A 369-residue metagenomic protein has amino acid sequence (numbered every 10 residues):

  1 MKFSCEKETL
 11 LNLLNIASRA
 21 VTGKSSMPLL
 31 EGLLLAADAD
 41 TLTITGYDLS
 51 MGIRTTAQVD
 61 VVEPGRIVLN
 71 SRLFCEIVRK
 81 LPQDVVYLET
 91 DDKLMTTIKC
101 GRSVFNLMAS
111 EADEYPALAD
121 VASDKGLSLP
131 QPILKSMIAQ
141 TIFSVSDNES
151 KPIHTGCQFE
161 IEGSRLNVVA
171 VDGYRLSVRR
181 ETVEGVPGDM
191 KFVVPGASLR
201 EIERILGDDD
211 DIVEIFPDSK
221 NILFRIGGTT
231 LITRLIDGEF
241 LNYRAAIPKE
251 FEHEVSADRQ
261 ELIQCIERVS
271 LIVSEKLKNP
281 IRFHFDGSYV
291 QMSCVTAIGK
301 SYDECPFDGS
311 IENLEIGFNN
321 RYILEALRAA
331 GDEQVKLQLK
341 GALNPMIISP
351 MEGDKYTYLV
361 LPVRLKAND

Functional and structural regions predicted by a protein language model:
M1-D369: Structural preference for solvent-exposed beta-strand-turn elements and adjacent flexible terminal/loop segments within
